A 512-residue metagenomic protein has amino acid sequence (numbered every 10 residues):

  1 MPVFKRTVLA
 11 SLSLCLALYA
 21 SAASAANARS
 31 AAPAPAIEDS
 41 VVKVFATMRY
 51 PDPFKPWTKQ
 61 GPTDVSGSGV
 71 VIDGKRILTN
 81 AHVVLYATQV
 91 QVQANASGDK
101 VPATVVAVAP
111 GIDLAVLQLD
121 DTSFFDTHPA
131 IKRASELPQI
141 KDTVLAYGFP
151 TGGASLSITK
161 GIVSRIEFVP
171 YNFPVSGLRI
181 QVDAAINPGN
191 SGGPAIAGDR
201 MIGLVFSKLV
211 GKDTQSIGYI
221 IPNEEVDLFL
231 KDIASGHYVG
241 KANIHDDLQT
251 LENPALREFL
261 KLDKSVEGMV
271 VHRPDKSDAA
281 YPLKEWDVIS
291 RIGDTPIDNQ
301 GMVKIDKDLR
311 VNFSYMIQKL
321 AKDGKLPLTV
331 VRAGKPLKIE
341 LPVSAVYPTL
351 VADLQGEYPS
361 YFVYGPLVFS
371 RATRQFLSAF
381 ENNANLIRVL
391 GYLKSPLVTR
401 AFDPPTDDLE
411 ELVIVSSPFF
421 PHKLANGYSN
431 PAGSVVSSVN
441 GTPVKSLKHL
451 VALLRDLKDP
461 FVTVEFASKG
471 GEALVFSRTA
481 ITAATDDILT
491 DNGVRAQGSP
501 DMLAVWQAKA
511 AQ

Functional and structural regions predicted by a protein language model:
A10-S21: Bacterial N-terminal signal peptides
R29-A32, P51-G74, N80, D99-P102 (+7 more regions): A conserved glycine-rich beta-strand in the N-terminal activation segment of trypsin-fold
A32, T47-R49, A81, A94 (+6 more regions): C-terminal recognition in membrane/secretory proteostasis and scaffolding
A36-F54, V144: A short, Trp-centered hydrophobic/proline-enriched beta-strand micro-motif
S40-F45, T58-K59, D120-I131, S157-S216 (+4 more regions): Active-site region of chymotrypsin-like
R49, V108-I112, S164-N172, L251-N253 (+1 more regions): Short, conserved beta-turn/loop elements at beta-strand boundaries and strand-helix junctions
G69-V71, A103-V105, V163, V271: Conserved hydrophobic positions within beta-strands
D73-L156, P188, P336-K338, Y347: Conserved active-site neighborhood of the chymotrypsin/trypsin-like protease fold
